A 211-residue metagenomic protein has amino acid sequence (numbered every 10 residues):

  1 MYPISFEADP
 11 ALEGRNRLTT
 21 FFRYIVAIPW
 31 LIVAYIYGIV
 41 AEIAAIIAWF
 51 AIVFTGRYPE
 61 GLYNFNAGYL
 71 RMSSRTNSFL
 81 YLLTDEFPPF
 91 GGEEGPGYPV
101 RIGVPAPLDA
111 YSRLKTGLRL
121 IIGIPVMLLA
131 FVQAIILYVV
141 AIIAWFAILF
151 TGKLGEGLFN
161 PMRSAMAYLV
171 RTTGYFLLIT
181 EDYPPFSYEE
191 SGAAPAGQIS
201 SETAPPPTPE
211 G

Functional and structural regions predicted by a protein language model:
M1-G211: Membrane-proximal intrinsically disordered regions of secretory-pathway and membrane-system proteins
